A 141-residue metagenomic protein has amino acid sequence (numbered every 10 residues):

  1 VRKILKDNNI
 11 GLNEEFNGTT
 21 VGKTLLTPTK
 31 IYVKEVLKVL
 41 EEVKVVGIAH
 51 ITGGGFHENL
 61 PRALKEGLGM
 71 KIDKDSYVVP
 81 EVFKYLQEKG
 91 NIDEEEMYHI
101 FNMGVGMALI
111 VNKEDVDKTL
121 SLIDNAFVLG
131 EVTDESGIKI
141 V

Functional and structural regions predicted by a protein language model:
R2: Gly/Pro-rich active-site capping loops and adjacent beta-alpha segments that organize cofactor/substrate pockets
K6-V141: Glycine-/charge-enriched secondary-structure boundary and capping motifs
